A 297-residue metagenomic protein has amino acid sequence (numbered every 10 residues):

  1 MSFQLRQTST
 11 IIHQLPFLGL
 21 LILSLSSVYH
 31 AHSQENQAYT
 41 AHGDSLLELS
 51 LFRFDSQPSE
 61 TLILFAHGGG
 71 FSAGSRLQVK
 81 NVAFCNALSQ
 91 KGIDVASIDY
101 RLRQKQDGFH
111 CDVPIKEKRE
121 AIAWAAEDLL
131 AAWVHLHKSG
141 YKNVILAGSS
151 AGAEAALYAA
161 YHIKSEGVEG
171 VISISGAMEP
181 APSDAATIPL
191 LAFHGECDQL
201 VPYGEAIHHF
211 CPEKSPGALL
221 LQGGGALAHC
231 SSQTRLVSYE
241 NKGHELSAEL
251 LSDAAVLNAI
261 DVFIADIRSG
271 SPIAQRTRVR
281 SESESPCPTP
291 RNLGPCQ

Functional and structural regions predicted by a protein language model:
A31-Q57: N-terminal cap/lid segment of alpha/beta-hydrolase-fold proteins
E60-G69: Short beta-strand element of the alpha/beta-hydrolase
S75-R76, Y100-A123, A248: Cap/lid segment of the alpha/beta-hydrolase catalytic domain
L77-A96: Short amphipathic alpha-helix adjacent to the substrate-entry channel of hydrolases
I115-K138: Alpha/beta-hydrolase active-site loop
L130-T187: Primarily recognizes the serine-hydrolase "nucleophile elbow" in alpha/beta-hydrolase and SGNH/GDSL folds
A192-H194, D198: Short beta-strand/loop motif that positions the catalytic acidic residue of the alpha/beta-hydrolase fold
S231-Q297: C-terminal catalytic histidine-bearing segment of alpha/beta-hydrolase fold enzymes
